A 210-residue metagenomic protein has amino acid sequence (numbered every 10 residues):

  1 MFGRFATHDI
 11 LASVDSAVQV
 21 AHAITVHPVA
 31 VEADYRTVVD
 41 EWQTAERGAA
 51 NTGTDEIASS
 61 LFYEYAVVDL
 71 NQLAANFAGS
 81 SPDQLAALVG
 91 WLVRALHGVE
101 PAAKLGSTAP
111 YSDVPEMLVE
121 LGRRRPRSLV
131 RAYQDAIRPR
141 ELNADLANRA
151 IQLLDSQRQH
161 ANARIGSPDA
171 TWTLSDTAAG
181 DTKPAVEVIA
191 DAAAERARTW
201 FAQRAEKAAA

Functional and structural regions predicted by a protein language model:
M1-A210: Basic polyanion-binding and macromolecular-assembly surfaces
